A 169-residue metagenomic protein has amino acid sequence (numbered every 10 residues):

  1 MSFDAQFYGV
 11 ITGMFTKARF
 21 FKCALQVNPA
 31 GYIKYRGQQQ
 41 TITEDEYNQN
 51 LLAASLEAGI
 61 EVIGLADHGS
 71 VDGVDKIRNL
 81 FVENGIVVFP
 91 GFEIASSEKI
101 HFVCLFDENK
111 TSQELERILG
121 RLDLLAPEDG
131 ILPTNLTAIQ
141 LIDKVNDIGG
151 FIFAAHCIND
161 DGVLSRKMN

Functional and structural regions predicted by a protein language model:
S2, N48-A53: Extended charged low-complexity segments that act as oligomerization/scaffolding linkers
S2-M14, F20, G69, D75-N169: Extended substrate/RNA-proximal surfaces in nucleic-acid metabolism proteins
Q26-Y32, H68-G69, H156: Histidine-centered divalent metal-coordination motifs
P29-D45: Acidic/histidine-rich helix-loop elements that form or flank divalent-metal/phosphate-binding sites at the catalytic
Q39-Q40, L65-A66, D129-G130: A generic structural signal for short
E44-Y47, G69, G73: Short, glycine/acidic-rich beta->alpha junctions
L51-H68, F151-F153: Divalent metal-dependent hydrolysis catalytic cores, especially in the metallo-beta-lactamase
